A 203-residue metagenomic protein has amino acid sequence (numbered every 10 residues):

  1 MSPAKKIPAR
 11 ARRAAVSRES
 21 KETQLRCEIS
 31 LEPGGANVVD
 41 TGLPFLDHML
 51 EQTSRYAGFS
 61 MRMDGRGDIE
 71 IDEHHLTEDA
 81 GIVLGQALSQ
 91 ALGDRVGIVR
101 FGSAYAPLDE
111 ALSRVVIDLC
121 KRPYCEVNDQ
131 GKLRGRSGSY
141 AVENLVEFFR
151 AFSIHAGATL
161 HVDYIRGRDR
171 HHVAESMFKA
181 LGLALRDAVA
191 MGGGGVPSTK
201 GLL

Functional and structural regions predicted by a protein language model:
S2-L203: Structural preference for solvent-exposed beta-strand-turn elements and adjacent flexible terminal/loop segments within
